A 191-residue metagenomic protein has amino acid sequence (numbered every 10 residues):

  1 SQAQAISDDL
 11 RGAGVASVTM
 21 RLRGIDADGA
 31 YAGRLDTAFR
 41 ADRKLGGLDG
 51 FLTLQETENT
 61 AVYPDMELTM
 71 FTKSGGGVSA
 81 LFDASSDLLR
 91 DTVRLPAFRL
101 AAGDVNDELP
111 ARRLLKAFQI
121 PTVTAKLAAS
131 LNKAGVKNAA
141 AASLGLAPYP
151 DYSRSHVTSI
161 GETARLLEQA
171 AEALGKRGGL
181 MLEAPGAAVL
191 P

Functional and structural regions predicted by a protein language model:
S1-S17: Carbohydrate-recognition beta-sandwich/jelly-roll modules in extracellular/periplasmic carbohydrate-active proteins
S17-P191: Aromatic- and carboxylate-enriched substrate-binding clefts and catalytic-loop regions of carbohydrate-active enzymes
